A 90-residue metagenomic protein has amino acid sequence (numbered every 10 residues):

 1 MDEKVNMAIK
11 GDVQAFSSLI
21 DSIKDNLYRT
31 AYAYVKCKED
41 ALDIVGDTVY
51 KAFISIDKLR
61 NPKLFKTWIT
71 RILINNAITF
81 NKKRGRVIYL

Functional and structural regions predicted by a protein language model:
M1-D25: N-terminal module of bacterial RNA polymerase sigma factors
V5-N6, S17, Y28, Y32 (+2 more regions): Solvent-exposed, non-membrane alpha-helical residues enriched in polar/charged side chains
I20-K38, S55: Amphipathic, Lys/Arg- and hydrophobic-enriched alpha-helical face
R29, D43-Y50, I54, K63-N75: Structural recognition of an alpha-helix C-terminal capping motif at a helix-to-coil junction
D57-R60, I74-L90: Arg/Lys-rich amphipathic alpha helix in sigma70-family domain 2
